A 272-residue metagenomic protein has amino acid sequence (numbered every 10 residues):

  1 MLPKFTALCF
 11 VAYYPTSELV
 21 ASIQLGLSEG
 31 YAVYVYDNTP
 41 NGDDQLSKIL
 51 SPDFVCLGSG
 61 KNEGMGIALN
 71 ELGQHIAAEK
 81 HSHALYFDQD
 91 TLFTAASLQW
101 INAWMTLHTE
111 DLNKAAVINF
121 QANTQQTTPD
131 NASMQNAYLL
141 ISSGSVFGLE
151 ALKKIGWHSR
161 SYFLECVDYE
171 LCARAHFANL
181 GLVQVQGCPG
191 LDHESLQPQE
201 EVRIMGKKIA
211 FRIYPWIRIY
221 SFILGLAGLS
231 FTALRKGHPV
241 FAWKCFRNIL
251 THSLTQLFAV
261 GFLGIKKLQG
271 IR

Functional and structural regions predicted by a protein language model:
A7-S28: Short, well-formed alpha-helical segments that are part of the catalytic scaffolds of diverse glycosyltransferases
I23-G58: Acidic donor-binding segment of Leloir-type glycosyltransferases
S59-A78: Glycine-rich, basic loop-to-helix element that forms the pyrophosphate-binding segment of sugar-nucleotide handling
H81-L92: Short beta-strand-to-loop acidic/aromatic patch adjacent to the donor-nucleotide binding site
T109-A122: A short, conserved acidic/glycine-rich loop-to-beta-strand motif that forms the donor nucleotide-sugar/metal
A151, I155-G156, S161-C188: A short, conserved alpha-helix in the catalytic core of glycosyltransferases
Q184-A210: Active-site donor/metal-binding and catalytic loop motifs of nucleotide-sugar-dependent glycosylation enzymes
I204-R272: Non-catalytic, C-terminal membrane-associated alpha-helical segments of glycosyltransferases
